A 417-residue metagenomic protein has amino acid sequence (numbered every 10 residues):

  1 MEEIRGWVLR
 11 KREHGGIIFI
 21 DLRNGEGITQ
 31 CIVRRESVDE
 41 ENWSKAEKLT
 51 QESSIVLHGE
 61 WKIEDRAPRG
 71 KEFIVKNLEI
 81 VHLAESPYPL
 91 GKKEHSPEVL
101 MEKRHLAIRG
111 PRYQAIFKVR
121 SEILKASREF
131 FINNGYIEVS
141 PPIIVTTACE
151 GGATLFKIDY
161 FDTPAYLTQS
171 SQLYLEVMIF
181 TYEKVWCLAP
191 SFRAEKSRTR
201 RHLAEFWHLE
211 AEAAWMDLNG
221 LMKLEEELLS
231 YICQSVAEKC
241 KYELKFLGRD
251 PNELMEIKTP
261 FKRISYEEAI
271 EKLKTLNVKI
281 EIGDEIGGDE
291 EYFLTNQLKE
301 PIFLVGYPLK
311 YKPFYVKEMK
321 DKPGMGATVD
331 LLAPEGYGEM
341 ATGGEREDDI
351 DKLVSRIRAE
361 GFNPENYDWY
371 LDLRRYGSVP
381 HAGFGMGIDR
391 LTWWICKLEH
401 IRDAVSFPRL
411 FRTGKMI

Functional and structural regions predicted by a protein language model:
E2, I55, T147, E339 (+1 more regions): Short glycine- and Lys/Arg-enriched binding-loop motifs that mark or flank ligand-binding interfaces
E3-A214, G414: Class II aminoacyl-tRNA synthetase-like tRNA-binding/catalytic domains
R12, L57, H82, S127-F130 (+8 more regions): A generic secondary-structure signal for well-formed alpha-helical elements
F117-S121, K125, N219-E226, C233 (+1 more regions): Short amphipathic alpha-helical segments with heptad-repeat character
S140, L244-K245, L304: Cytochrome P450 heme-thiolate monooxygenase catalytic core
T154-Y231, E256-I417: A translation/RNA-centric and nucleic-acid-associated enzymatic feature enriched in Class II aminoacyl-tRNA synthetases
E238-L247, N366-Y367: Flexible, glycine/charged-enriched surface loops at secondary-structure junctions
E243-K258: Short, highly charged C-terminal tails/helix-capping segments
